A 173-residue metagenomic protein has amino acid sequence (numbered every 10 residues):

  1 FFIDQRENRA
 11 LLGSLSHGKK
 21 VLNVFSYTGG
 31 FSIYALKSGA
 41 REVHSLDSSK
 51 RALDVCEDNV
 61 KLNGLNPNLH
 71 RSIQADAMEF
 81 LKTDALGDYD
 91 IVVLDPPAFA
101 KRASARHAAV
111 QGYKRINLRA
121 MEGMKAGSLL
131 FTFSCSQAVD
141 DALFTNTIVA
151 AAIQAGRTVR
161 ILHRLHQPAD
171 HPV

Functional and structural regions predicted by a protein language model:
F1-K19: SAM-dependent Rossmann-like transferase core, predominantly class I methyltransferases with a strong bias toward
S16, G64, A85, G123-K125: A generic alpha-to-beta junction signature in SAM-dependent methyltransferases
G18-Y27: Conserved class I S-adenosyl-L-methionine
T28-R41: Conserved SAM-binding loop of SAM-dependent methyltransferases across substrates and taxa, primarily the Class I
E42-D47: Conserved SAM-binding motif I beta-strand of class I
R51-V93: S-adenosyl-L-methionine
D88, R115, A126-V173: C-terminal catalytic and target-recognition region of SAM-dependent MTase-like enzymes, primarily methyltransferases
D90-R119: Mobile active-site "lid"/loop adjacent to the S-adenosyl-L-methionine
